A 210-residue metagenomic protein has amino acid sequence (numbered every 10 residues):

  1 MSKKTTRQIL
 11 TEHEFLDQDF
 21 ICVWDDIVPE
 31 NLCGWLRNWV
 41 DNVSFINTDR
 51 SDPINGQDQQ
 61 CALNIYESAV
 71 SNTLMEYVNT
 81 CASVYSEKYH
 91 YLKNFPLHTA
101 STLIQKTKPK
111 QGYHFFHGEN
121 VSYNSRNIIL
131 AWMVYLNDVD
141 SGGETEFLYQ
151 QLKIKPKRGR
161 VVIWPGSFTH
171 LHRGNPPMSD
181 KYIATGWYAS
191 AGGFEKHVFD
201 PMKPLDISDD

Functional and structural regions predicted by a protein language model:
M1-V161, T169-D210: Fe(II)/2-oxoglutarate oxygenase catalytic core
